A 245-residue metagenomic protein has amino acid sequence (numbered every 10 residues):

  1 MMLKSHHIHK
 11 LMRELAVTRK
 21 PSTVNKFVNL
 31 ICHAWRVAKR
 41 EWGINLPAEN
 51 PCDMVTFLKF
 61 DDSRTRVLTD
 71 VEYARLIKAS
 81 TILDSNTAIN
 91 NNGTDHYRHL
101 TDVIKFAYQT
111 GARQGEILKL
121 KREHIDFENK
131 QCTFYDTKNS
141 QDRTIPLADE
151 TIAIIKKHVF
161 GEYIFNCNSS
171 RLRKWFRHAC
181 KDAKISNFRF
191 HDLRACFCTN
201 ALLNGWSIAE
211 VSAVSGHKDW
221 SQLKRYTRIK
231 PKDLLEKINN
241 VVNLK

Functional and structural regions predicted by a protein language model:
M1-R36, I44-N45, D62-R64, S85-H96 (+2 more regions): N-terminal core-binding DNA-recognition domain of tyrosine site-specific recombinases/integrases
P21, N25-F27, R40, I44-Q114 (+4 more regions): Basic, Lys/Arg- and aromatic-enriched nucleic-acid-binding interface segment
C32-W35, K39, K230-L234: C-terminal flanking helix
D53-M54, T110, G115, K119-I154: Conserved tyrosine-mediated DNA breakage-rejoining catalytic core shared by Y-recombinases
V67, D136-S140, E150, I208 (+1 more regions): Catalytic-site neighborhood detector that most strongly recognizes the C-terminal catalytic loop/helix of tyrosine
T81, A148-S186, F197: Active-site/catalytic core of tyrosine-dependent DNA strand-transfer enzymes
A107-Y108, A201-L203: Short amphipathic helical patch at the helix-1/turn junction of helix-turn-helix
E116-I117, F188-R189, C198, G205-H217: Active-site-proximal segment of tyrosine recombinases
